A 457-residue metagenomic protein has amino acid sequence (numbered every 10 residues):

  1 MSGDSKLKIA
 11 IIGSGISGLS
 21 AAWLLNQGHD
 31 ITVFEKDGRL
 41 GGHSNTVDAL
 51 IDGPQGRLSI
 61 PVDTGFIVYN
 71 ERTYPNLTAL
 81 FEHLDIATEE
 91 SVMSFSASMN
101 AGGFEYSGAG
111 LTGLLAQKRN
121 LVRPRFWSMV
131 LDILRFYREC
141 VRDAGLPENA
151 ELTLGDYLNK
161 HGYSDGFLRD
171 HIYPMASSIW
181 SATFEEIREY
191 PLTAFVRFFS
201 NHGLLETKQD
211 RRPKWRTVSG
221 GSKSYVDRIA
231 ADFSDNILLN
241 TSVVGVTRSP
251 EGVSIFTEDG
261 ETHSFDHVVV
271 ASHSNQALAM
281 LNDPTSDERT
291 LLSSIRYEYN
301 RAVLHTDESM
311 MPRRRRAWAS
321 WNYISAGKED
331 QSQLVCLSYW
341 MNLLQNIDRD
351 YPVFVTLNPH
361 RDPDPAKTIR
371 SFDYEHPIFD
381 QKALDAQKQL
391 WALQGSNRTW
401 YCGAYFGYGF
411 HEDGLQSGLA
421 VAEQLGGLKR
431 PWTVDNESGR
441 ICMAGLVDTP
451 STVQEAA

Functional and structural regions predicted by a protein language model:
M1-I9, Q27-G28, A49-G53, L384-Q387 (+1 more regions): Extreme N-terminal leader/targeting segments of oxidoreductases
D4, T241-E375: Mid-domain catalytic core of redox enzymes that form a hydrophobic substrate pocket/lid adjacent to a catalytic redox
L7-V33: N-terminal Rossmann-like FAD-binding beta1-loop-alpha1 element of flavoenzymes
N26-L50: Glycine-rich FAD pyrophosphate-binding loop
H43-T46, D52-S91: Conserved FAD-binding subdomain of flavin-dependent enzymes
E71-R197: Mobile amphipathic helical/loop "lid" adjacent to a hydrophobic cofactor/ligand pocket
S107-G110, Q331-A457: Conserved flavin/dinucleotide-binding core of flavoenzymes
F198-E258: Helical element adjacent to the flavin cofactor pocket in flavoenzyme catalytic cores
